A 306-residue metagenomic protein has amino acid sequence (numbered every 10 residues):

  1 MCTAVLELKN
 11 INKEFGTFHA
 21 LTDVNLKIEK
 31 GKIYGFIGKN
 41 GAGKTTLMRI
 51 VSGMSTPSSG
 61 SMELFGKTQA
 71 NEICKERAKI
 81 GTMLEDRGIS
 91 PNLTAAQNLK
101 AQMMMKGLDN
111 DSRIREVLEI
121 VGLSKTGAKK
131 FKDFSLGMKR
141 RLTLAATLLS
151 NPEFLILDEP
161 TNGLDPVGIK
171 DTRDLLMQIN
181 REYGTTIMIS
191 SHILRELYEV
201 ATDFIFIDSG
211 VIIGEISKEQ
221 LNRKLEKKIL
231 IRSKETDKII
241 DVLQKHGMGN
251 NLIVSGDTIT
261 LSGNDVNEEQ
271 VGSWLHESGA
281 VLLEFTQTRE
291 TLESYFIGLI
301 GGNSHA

Functional and structural regions predicted by a protein language model:
M1-N12, G302-A306: ABC-family P-loop ATPase nucleotide-binding domain
A4-L6, K13-I189, L194-D208, G214: ABC transporter nucleotide-binding domains
K30, A95, K218, E268 (+1 more regions): Structural motif detector for alpha-helix initiation sites
G168, L176, K218, N222 (+2 more regions): N-proximal accessory regions
R173-S262: ABC transporter nucleotide-binding domain
K227-L299, A306: Short, charged/small-residue-rich alpha-helical element at the C-terminal edge of ABC transporter nucleotide-binding
